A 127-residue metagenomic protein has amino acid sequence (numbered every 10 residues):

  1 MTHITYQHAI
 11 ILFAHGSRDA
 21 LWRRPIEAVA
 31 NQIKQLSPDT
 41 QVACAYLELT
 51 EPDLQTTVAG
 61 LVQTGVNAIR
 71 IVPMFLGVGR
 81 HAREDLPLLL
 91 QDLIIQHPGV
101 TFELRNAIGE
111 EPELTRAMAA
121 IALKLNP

Functional and structural regions predicted by a protein language model:
M1-P127: Active-site-proximal alpha-helix that buttresses catalytic centers in soluble enzyme cores
